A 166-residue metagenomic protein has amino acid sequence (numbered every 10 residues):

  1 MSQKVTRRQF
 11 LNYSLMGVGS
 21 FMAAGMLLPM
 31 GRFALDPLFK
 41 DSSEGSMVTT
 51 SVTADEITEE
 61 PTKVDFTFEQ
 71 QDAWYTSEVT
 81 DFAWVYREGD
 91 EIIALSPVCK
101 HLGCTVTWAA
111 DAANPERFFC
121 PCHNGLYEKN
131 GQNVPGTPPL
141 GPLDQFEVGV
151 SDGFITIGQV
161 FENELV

Functional and structural regions predicted by a protein language model:
M1, M47, P138: Short, flexible active-site loop motifs that bind/organize anionic cofactors or intermediates
M1-V18: N-terminal secretory signal peptides and thylakoid transit peptides that target proteins across membranes
Q3, V64-D65, R117: Alpha-helical interaction segments
N12, M16, A23-A110, D144-V166: N-terminal pre-ligand scaffold of iron-sulfur
S96-G103, N114, F118-N130, P135-P138 (+3 more regions): Soluble extracytoplasmic domains of inner/organellar membrane proteins
